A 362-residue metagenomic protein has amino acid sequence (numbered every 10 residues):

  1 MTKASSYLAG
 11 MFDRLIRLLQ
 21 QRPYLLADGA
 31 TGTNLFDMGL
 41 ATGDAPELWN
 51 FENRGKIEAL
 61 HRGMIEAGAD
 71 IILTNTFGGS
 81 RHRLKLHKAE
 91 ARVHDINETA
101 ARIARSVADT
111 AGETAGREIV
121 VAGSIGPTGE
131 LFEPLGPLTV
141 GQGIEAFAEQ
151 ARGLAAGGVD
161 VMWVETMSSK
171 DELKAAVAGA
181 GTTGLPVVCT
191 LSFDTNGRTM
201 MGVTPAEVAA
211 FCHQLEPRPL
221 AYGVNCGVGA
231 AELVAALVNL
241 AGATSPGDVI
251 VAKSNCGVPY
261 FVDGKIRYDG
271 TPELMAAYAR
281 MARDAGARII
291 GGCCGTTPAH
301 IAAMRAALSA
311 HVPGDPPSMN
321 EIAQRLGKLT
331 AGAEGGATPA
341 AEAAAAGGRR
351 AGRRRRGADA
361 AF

Functional and structural regions predicted by a protein language model:
T2-F362: Domain-level signal for soluble alpha/beta catalytic cores
